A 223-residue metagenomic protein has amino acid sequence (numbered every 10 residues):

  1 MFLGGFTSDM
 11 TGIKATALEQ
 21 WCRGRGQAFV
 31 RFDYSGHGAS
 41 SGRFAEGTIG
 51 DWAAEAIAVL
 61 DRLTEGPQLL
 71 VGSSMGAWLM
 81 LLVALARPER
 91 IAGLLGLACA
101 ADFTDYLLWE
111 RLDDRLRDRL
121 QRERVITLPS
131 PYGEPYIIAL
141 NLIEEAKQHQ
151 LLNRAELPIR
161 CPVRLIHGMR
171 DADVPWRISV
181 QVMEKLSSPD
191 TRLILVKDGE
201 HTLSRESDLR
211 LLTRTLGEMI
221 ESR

Functional and structural regions predicted by a protein language model:
F6-E19, R177: The serine-hydrolase catalytic nucleophile loop
E19-S41: Conserved alpha/beta-hydrolase
H37-L63: Catalytic nucleophile-loop/oxyanion-hole region of alpha/beta-hydrolase and closely related hydrolase-like folds
E89-I138: Hydrolase active-site cap/lid region
P135-A155: Active-site nucleophile elbow and catalytic-triad environment of alpha/beta-hydrolase enzymes
P158-I159, L165-H167, D171: Short beta-strand/loop motif that positions the catalytic acidic residue of the alpha/beta-hydrolase fold
A172-I178, S204: Conserved alpha/beta-hydrolase "acid-adjacent" motif
G199-L211: Catalytic histidine-centered segment of alpha/beta-hydrolase-like enzymes
